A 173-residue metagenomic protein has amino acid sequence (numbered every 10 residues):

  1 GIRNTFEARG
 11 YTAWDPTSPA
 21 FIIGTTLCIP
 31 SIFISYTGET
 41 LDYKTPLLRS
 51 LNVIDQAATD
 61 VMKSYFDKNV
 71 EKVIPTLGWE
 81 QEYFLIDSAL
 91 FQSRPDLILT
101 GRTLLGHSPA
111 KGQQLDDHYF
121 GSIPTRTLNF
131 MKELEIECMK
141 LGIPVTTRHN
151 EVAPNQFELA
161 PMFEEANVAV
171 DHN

Functional and structural regions predicted by a protein language model:
G1-N173: Glycine-rich, acidic/polar active-site loops that bind/position phosphate-bearing ligands
